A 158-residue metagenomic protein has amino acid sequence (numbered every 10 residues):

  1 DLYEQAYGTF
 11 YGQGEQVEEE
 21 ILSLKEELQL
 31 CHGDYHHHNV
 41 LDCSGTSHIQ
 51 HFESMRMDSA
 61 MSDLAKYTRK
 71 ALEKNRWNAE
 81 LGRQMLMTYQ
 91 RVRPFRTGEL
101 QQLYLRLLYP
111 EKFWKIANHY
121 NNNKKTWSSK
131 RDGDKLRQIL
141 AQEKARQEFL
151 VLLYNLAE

Functional and structural regions predicted by a protein language model:
D1-G33, N155-L156: An alpha-helical support segment within catalytic cores of ATP-dependent transferases
F10, S47-I49, T68: Gram-positive cell-envelope targeting signals
V17-S62: Active-site acidic catalytic loop and adjacent metal/ATP-binding pocket of ATP-dependent phosphoryl transfer enzymes
M61-P94, L107-T126: Active-site activation/catalytic loop segments of kinase-like enzymes and analogous catalytic loops in related
F95-E99: Helix N-cap / loop-to-helix initiation motif
W114-E158: ATP/Mg2+ or Mg2+-diphosphate-binding catalytic cores that bind nucleotide phosphates or diphosphates via glycine-rich
